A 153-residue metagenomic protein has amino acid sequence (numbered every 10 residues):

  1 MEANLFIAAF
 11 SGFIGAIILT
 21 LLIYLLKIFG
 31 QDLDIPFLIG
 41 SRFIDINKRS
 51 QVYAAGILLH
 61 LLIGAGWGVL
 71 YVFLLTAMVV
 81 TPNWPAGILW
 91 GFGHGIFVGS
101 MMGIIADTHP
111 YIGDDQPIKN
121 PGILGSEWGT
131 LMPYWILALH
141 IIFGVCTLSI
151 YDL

Functional and structural regions predicted by a protein language model:
M1-L153: Juxtamembrane/disordered regions of integral membrane proteins
